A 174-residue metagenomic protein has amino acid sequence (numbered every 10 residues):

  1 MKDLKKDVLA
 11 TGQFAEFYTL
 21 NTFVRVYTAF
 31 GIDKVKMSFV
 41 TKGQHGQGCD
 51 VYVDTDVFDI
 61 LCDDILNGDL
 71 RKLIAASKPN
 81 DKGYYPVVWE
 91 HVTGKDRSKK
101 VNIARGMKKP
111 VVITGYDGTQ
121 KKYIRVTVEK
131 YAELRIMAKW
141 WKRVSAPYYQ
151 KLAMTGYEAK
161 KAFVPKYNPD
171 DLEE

Functional and structural regions predicted by a protein language model:
M1-N21, L70-S98, P147-E173: Intrinsic disorder/low-complexity detector
K2-G46: N-terminal domain-start interaction segment
V24-G31, V51-D54, N102-M107, T127-K130: Short, low-complexity cationic-aromatic patches
S38-V53, T119-Y123, E174: A cross-kingdom feature marking solvent-exposed beta-strand/loop segments within repeated, beta-rich binding/scaffold
H45-R71: Short, well-structured hydrophobic secondary-structure segments
D63-R71, A75-A132: Short, solvent-exposed interaction modules
T114-E174: Mixed-charge, glycine-accented linear interaction segment located at domain edges/termini
